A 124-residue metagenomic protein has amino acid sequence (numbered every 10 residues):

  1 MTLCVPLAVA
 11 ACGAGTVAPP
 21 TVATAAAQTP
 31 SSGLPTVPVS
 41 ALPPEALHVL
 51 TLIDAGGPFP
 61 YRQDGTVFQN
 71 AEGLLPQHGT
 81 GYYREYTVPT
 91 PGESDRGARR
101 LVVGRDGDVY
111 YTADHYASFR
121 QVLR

Functional and structural regions predicted by a protein language model:
M1-V9: Sec-dependent bacterial lipoprotein signal peptides
L3, V17-A18: Charge-rich, low-complexity N-terminal segments
V9-T16: Bacterial signal peptide processing site
P19-S32: Charge-dense, helix-prone N-terminal extensions
P30-E72: Extracytoplasmic/periplasm-facing segments of secreted or lipoprotein envelope proteins
D54-R124: Functional cores of ribonucleases/endoribonucleases
